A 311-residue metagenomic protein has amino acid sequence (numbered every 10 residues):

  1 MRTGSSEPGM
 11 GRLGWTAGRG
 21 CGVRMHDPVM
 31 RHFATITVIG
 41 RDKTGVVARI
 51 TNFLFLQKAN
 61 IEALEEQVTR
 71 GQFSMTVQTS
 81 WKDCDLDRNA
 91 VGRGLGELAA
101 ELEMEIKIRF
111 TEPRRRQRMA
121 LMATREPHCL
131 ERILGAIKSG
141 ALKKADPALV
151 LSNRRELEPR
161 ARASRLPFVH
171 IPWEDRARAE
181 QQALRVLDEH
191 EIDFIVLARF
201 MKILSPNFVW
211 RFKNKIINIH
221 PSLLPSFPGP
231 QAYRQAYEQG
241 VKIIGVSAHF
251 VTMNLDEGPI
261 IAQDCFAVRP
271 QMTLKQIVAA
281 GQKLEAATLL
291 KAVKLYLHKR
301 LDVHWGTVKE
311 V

Functional and structural regions predicted by a protein language model:
H26-Q117: A conserved regulatory-domain signal marking ACT and ACT-like small-molecule sensing domains and adjacent regulatory
M119-C129: Short, glycine-rich nucleotide/cofactor-binding loops
H128-A141: Histidine-anchored nucleotide/phosphate-binding helix
A145-E156: Short internal beta-strands
R162-H190: Adenosine-nucleotide cofactor-binding segment
D175, A179-Q181, H190-V311: Donor/substrate-binding cores of folate-linked one-carbon enzymes
